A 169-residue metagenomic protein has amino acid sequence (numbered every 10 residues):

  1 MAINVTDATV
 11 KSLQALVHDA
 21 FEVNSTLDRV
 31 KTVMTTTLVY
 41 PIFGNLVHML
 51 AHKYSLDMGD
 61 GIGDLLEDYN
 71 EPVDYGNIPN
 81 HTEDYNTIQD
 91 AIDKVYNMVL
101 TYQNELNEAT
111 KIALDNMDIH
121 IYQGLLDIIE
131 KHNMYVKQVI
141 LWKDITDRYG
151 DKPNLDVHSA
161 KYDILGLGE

Functional and structural regions predicted by a protein language model:
M1-E169: Iron-associated oxidoreductase/ferritin-like identity signal
